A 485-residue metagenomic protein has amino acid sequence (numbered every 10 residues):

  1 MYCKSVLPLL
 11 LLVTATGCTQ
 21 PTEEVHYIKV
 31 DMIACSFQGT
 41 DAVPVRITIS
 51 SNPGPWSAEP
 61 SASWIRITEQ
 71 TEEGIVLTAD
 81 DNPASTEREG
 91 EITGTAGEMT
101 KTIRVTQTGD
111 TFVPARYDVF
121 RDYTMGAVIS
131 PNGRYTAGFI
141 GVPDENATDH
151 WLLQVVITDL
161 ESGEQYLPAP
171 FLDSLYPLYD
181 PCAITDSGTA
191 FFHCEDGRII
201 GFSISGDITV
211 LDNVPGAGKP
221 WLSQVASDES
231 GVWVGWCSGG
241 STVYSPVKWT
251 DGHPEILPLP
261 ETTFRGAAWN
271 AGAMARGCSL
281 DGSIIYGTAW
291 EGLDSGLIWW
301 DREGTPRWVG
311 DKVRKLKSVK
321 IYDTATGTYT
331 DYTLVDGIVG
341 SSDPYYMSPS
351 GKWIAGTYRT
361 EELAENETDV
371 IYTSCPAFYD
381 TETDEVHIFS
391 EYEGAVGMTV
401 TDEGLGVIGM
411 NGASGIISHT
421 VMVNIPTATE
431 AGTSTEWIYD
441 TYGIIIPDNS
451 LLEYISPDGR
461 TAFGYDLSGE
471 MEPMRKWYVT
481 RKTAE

Functional and structural regions predicted by a protein language model:
Y2, L11-S36, G97-F120: Bacterial Sec-dependent N-terminal signal peptides
M32, I47-V76: Surface-exposed binding patches on compact interaction domains or structured appendages
T40-P44: Short coil/turn motif common to extracellular beta-sandwich-like domains
V45-I47, I75, G90, I103: Hydrophobic residues positioned within well-ordered beta-strands of beta-sheet architectures
D80-S85: Short, surface-exposed loop/turn segments at beta-strand-coil junctions that are enriched for proline with nearby
T86-G97: A short beta-strand micro-motif common to beta-rich folds, especially ectodomain repeats
T111-E485: Conserved "turn/edge" positions that cap or connect secondary-structure elements within repeat/scaffolded domains
